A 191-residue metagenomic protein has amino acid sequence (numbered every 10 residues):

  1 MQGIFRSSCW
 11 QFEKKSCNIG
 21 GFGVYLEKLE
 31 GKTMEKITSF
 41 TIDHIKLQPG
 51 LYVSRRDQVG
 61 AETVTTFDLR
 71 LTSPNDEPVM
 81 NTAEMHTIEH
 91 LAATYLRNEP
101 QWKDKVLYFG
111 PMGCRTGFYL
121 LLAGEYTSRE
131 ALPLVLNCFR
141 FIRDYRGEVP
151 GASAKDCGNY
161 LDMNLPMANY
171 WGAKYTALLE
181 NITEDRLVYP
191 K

Functional and structural regions predicted by a protein language model:
I4-S7, Q11-N18, V24-K28: Short, positively charged and aromatic/hydrophobic N-terminal segments
L26-N75, E184, Y189-K191: Non-catalytic terminal extensions that flank enzyme cores
V64-R97, Y108-F109: Active/ligand-binding-proximal structured segments within catalytic/core domains that scaffold catalytic residues
H90-N98, P133-L136, R140: A broad, structural surface signal
Y95, A154-C157, Y189: A domain-level signal for the structural core that forms small-molecule/cofactor-binding pockets and catalytic centers
E99-D104: Active-site palm subdomain of RNA-directed nucleic acid polymerases
G110-N181: Active-site-adjacent, His/Asp/Glu-enriched structural segments that form or flank metal-binding and acid/base networks
